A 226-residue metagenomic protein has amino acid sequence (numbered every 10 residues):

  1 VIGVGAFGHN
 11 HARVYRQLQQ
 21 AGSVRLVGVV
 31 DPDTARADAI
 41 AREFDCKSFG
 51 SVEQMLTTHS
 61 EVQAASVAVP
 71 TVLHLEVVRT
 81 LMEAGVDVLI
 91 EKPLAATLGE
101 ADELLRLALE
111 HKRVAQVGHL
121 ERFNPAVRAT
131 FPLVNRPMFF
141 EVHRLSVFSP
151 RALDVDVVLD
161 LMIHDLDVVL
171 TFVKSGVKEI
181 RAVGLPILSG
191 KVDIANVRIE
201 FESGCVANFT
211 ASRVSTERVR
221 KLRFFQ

Functional and structural regions predicted by a protein language model:
V1-F44, V169: N-terminal Rossmann-like dinucleotide-binding module
H11, F44-L105: Beta-loop-alpha module in the N-terminal Rossmann-like domain of NAD(P)-dependent dehydrogenases, especially those
C46, A84-V86, H111-V114, C205: A short helix->loop->beta-strand "cap" motif at the edges of active sites that frequently abuts
A68-V69, R144, A211: Glycine-rich, N-terminal phosphate-binding loop of Rossmann-like dinucleotide-binding domains
A95-A152: A contiguous active-site-proximal alpha/beta segment in oxidoreductase catalytic domains
G118-P125, F148-E179: Mid-domain beta-loop-alpha active-site segment that forms a flexible, acidic cofactor/metal-binding surface
D167-Q226: Contiguous beta-strand/loop segments that form the cofactor/metal-binding neighborhood of enzyme cores
